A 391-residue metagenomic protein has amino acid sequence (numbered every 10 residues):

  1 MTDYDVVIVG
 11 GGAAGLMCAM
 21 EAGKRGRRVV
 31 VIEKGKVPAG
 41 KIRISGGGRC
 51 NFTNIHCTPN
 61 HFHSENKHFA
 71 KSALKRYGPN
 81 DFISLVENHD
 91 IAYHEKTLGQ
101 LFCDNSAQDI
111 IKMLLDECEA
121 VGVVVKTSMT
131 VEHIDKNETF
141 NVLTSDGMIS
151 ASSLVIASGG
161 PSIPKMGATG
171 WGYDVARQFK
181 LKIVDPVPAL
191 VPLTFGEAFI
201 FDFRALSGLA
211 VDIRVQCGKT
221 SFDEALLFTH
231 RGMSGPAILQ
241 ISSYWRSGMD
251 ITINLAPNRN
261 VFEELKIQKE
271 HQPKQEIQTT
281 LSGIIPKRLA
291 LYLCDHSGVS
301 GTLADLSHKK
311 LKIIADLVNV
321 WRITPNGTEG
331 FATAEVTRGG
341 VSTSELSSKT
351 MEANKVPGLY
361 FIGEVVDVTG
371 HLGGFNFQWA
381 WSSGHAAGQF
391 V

Functional and structural regions predicted by a protein language model:
Y4-V31, A387-V391: N-terminal Rossmann-like FAD-binding beta1-loop-alpha1 element of flavoenzymes
V7-V9, V131, I149-K165, A176 (+2 more regions): Short hydrophobic core segments
G23-G47: Glycine-rich FAD pyrophosphate-binding loop
K36-P38, R43-I44, F52-P59, A92 (+2 more regions): An anion/pyrophosphate-binding glycine-rich loop and adjacent beta-alpha core in soluble alpha-beta enzymes
G47-T97: Glycine-rich active-site loop/strand segments that organize a redox cofactor
R76-S153: Feature captures the FAD/FMN-dependent oxidoreductase FAD-binding
T127, L291-T369: A glycine-rich dinucleotide-binding beta-alpha-beta segment and adjacent secondary-structure elements that constitute
S153-E197: Glycine-rich loop(s) and the adjacent beta-strand/alpha-helix scaffold that form part
